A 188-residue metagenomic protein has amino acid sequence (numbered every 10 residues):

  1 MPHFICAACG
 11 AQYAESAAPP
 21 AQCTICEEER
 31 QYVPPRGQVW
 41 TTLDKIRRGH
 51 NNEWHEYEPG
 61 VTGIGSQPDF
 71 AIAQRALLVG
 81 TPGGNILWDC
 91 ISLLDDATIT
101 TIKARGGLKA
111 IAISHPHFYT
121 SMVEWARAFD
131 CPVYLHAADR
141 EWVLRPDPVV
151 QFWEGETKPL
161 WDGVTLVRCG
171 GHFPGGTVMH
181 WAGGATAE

Functional and structural regions predicted by a protein language model:
H3, G10-Q12, S16-P20: Residues immediately within or flanking Cys/His clusters that coordinate Zn2+ in small zinc-binding modules
I5-C9, E28, P35, D44-G107 (+2 more regions): Catalytic core of the metallo-beta-lactamase
A18, M122, V178-M179: Active-site-flanking alpha-helical
P19, H117-F118, D139, F173: A generic "binding-loop/recognition-motif" signal
P19-R30: Cysteine-rich micro-motifs
D95-L135: Active-site metal-binding motif and surrounding structural segment of the metallo-beta-lactamase
V123-F129, V133-W153: Histidine/lysine/aspartate-rich catalytic loop segments that bind and position anionic ligands
